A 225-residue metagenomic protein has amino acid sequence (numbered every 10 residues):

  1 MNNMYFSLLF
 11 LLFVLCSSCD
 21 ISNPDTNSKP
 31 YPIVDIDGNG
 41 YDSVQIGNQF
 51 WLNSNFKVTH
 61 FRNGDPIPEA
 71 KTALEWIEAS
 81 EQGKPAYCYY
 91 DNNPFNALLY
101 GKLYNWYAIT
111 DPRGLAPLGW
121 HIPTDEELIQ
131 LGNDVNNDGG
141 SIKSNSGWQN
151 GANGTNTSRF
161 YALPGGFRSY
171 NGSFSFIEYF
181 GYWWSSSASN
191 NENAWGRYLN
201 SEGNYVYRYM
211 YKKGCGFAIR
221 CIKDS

Functional and structural regions predicted by a protein language model:
N2-F10: Sec-dependent signal peptide recognition, specifically the positively charged N-region followed immediately by
L15-S18: C-terminal motif of bacterial Sec signal peptides marking the signal peptidase cleavage site
N23-S225: Conserved positions within compact, well-structured domain cores
